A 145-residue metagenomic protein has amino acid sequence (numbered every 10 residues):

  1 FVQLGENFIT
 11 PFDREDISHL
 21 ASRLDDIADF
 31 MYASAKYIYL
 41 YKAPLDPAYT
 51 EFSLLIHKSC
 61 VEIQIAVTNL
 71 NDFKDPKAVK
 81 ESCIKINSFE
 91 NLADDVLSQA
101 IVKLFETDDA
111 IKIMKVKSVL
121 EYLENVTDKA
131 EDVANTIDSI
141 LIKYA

Functional and structural regions predicted by a protein language model:
F1-A145: Cytosolic, long alpha-helical scaffolding segments
